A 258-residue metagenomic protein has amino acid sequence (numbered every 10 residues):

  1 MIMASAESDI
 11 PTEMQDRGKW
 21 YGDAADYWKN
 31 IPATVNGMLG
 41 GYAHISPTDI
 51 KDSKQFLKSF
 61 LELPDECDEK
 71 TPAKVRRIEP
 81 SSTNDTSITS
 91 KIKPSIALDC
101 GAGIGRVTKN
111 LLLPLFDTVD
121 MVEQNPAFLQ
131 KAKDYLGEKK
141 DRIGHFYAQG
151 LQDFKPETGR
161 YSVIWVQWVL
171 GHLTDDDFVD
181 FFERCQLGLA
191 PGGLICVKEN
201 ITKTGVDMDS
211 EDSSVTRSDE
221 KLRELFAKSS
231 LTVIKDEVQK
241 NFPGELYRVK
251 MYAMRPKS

Functional and structural regions predicted by a protein language model:
I2-K155, G159, L173-R184, G193-S258: Class I (Rossmann-like) S-adenosyl-L-methionine-dependent methyltransferase catalytic domain, capturing the SAM-binding
W165: A conserved beta-strand element that flanks and buttresses the S-adenosyl-L-methionine
V169: Hydrophobic adenine-recognition pocket in adenosine-nucleotide-binding enzymes
